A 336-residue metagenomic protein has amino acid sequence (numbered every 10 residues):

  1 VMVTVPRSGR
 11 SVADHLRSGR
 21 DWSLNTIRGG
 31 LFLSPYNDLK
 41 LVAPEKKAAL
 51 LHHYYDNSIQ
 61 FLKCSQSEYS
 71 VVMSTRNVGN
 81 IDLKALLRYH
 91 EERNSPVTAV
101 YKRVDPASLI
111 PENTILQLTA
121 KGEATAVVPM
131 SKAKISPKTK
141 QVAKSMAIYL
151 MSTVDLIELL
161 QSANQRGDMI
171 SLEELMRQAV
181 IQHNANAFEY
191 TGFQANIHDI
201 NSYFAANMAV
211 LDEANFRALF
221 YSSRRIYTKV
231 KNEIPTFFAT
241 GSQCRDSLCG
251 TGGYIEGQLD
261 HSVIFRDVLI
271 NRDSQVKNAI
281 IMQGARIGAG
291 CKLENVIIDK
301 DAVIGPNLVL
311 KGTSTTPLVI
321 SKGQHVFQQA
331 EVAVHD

Functional and structural regions predicted by a protein language model:
V1-M208, I320: Unchanged
V154, S162-D336: Left-handed beta-helix
